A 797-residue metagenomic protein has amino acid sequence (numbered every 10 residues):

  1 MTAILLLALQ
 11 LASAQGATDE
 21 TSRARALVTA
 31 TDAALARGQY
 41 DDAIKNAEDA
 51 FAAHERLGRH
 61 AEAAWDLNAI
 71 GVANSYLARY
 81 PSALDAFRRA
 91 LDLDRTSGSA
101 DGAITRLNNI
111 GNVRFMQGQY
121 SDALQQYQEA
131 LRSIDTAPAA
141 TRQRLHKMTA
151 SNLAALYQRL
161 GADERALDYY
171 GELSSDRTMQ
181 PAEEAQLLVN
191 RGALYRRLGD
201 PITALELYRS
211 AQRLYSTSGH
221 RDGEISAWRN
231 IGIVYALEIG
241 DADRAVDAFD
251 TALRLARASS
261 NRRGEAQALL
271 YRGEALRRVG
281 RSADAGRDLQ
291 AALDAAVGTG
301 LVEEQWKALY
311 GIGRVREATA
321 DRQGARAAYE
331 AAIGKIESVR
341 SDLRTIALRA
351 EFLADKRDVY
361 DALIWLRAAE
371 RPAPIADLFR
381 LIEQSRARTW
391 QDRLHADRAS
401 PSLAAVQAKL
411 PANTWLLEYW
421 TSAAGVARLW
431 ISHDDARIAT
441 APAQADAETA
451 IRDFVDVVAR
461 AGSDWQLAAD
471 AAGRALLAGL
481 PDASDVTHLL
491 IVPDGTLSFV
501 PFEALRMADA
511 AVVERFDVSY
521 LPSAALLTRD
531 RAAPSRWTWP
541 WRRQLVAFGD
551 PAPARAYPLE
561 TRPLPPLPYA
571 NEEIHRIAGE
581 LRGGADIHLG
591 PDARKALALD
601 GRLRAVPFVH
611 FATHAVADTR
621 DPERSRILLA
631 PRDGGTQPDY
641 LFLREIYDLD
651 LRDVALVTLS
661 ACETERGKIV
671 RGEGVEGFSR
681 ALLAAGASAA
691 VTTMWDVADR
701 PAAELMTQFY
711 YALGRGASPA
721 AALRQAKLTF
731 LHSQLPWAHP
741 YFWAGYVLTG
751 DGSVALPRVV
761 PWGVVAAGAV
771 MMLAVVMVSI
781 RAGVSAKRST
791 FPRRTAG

Functional and structural regions predicted by a protein language model:
L7-D41, K45-E48, A52, R56-L57 (+2 more regions): N-terminal leader/linker segments that initiate helical-solenoid repeat arrays
R25-A36, A61-Y76, D101-M116, R144-R159 (+5 more regions): Conserved alpha-helical positions within TPR/SEL1-like repeat arrays
A34, F51-H54, N74, D94 (+12 more regions): Eukaryotic all-alpha helical interaction scaffolds
A34-D42, N74-S82, R114-D122, A155-R165 (+5 more regions): Short coil/turn connectors between adjacent alpha-helices in alpha-solenoid helical repeat scaffolds
A43, D49-A50, A83-A90, V113 (+13 more regions): Tetratricopeptide repeat
V72-I134, A140-M148: A generic tandem-repeat structural signature
D176, Q180, I202, R213 (+8 more regions): Alpha-helical solenoid repeat scaffolds used for protein-protein interaction
R380, S385, A396, S400-G797: Catalytic cores of enzymes
